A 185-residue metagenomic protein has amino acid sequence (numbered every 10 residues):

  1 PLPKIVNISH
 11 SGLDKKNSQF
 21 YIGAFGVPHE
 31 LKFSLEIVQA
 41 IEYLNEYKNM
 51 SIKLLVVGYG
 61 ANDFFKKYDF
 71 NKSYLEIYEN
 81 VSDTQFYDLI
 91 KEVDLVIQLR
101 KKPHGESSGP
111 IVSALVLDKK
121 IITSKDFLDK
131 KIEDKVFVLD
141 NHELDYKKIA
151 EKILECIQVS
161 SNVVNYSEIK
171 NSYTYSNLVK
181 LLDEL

Functional and structural regions predicted by a protein language model:
P1-S9, E168-S172: Short beta-strand->alpha-helix junction loop in the catalytic core of nucleotide-activated group-transfer enzymes
D14-K32, V38-I41: Conserved donor-binding/catalytic core segment of Leloir-type glycosyltransferases
F25-P28, I52-K66: Glycosyltransferase donor-sugar binding loop
K32, L99-V112, S124-D126, K130-I132: Nucleotide-sugar-dependent
F65-Y87: Nucleotide-activated donor-binding/catalytic signature segment of Leloir-type glycosyltransferases, i.e., the conserved
L95-I97, L115-S124: Short hydrophobic beta-strand element within catalytic cores of glycosyltransferases and related nucleotide-activated
K130-E155: Change "using UDP/GDP/dTDP sugars" to "using nucleotide sugars
L144, Q158-L185: A charged, aromatic-enriched C-terminal amphipathic alpha-helix characteristic of glycosyltransferases across folds
